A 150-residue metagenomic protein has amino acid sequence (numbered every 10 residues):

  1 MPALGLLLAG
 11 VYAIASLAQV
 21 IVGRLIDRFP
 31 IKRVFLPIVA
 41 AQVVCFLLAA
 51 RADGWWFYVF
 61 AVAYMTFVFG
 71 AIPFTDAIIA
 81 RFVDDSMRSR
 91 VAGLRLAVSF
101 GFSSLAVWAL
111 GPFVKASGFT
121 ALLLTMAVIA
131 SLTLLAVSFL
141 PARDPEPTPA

Functional and structural regions predicted by a protein language model:
Y12-V20, S103-S104: Residue-level signature of mid-helix packing/kink "hotspots" within the transmembrane helices of 12-pass Major
A18-P30, V114-K115: Helix-to-loop junctions at the C-terminal end of transmembrane segments in multipass secondary transporters
R33-L48, A127: Structural signature of the two symmetry-related core transmembrane helices
A50, T125-A150: Multi-pass alpha-helical transporter architecture, strongest for 12-TM Major Facilitator/SLC carriers used
A50-F60: Helix-loop junctions at membrane interfaces in 12-TM secondary transporters
G70-V83: Intracellular juxtamembrane helix-capping segments at the cytosolic ends of symmetry-related transmembrane helices
F82-V83, M87-S117: A late C-terminal transmembrane helix in Major Facilitator Superfamily
P112-I129: A membrane-interface helix-boundary motif in multi-pass transporters
